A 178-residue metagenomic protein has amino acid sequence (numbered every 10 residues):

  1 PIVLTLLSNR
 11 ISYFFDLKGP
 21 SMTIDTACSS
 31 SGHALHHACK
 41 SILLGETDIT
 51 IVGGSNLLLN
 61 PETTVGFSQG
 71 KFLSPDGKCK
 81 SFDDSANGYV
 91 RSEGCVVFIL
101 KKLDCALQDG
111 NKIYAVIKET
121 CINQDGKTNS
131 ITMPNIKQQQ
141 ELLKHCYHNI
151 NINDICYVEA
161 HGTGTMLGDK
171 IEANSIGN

Functional and structural regions predicted by a protein language model:
P1-N178: Condensing-enzyme catalytic core of the thiolase-fold
